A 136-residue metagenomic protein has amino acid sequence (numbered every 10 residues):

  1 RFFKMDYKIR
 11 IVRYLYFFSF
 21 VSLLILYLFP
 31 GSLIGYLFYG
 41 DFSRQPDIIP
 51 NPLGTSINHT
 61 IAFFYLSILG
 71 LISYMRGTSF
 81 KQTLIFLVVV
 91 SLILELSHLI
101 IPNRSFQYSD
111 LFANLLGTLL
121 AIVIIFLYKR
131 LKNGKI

Functional and structural regions predicted by a protein language model:
F2-S109, L115, L119-I136: Bulky hydrophobic segments
